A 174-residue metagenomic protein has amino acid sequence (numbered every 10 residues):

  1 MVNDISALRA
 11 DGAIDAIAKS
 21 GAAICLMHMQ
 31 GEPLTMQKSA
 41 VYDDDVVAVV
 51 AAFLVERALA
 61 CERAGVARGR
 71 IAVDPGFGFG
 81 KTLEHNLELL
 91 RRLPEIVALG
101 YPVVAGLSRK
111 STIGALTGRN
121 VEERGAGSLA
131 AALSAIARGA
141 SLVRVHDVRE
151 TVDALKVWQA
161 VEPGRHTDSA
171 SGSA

Functional and structural regions predicted by a protein language model:
M1-A64, G80-A174: Active-site-adjacent loop and "lid" segments of alpha/beta metabolic enzymes
R68-R70: Short acidic capping loops at alpha-helix termini that bridge into adjacent secondary structure
F77: Active-site metal-binding loops of divalent metal-dependent hydrolases
